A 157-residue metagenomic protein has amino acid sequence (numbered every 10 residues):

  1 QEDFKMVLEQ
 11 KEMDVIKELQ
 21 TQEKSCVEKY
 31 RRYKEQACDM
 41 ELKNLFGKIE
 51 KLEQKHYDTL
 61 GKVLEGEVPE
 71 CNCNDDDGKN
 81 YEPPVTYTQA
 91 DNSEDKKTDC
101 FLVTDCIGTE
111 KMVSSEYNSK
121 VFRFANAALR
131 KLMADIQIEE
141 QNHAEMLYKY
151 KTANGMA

Functional and structural regions predicted by a protein language model:
Q1-M6: Short, Lys/Arg-enriched N-terminal segments with co-localized hydrophobic residues within the first ~10-30 amino acids
V7, G155-A157: Short hydrophobic/aromatic patches at helix-to-coil boundaries
E9-E18, M40-D58, D99-V103, A127-Q141: Alpha-helical scaffold segments that form or flank carboxylate-/histidine-based iron centers
E12-E35, P83-A134: Acidic/histidine-rich alpha-helical segments that form the ligand environment of transition-metal centers
E18, E23, Y30, E53-H56 (+5 more regions): Residue-level signal for functionally critical sites in structured catalytic/ligand-binding pockets
E28-R32, Q54, N72, D76 (+5 more regions): Generic alpha-helix signal with a bias toward terminal, lower-confidence helices and secondary-structure junctions
M40-N80, Q141-G155: Conserved alpha-helical segments that form or flank metal/cofactor-binding pockets of metalloenzymes
